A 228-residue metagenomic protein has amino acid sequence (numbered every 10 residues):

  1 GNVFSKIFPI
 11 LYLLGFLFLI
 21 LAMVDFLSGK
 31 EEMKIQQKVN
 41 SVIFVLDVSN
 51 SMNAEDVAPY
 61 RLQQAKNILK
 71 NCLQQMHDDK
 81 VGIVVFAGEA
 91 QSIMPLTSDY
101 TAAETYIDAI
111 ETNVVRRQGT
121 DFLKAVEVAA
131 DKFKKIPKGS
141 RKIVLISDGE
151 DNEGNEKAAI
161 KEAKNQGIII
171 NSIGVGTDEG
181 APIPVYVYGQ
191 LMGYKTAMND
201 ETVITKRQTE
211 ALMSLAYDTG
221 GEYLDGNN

Functional and structural regions predicted by a protein language model:
G1-L21: Juxtamembrane linker/hinge segments adjacent to transmembrane helices in membrane proteins
L19, A103, A129, I170 (+1 more regions): Residue-level signature of catalytic and energy-coupling elements of molecular machines, predominantly ATP/GTP-dependent
D25-R141, N155-A158: Membrane-embedded segments
N40, D78, Q166-I169, T219-G221: Short glycine-/polar-rich loops that comprise or flank the Walker A/P-loop and associated switch/sensor motifs
I43, V84, V144, N171-I173 (+1 more regions): Hydrophobic/aromatic beta-strand patches that form the interior of the parallel beta-sheet core in alpha/beta enzyme
V48, D148-G149: Active-site metal-binding loops of divalent metal-dependent hydrolases
R116-T120, K142, G149-S214, D218: VWA/integrin I-like adhesion module and closely mimicked acidic/polar interface patches used
D218, E222-N228: Juxtamembrane amphipathic/hinge helix adjacent to a transmembrane helix
